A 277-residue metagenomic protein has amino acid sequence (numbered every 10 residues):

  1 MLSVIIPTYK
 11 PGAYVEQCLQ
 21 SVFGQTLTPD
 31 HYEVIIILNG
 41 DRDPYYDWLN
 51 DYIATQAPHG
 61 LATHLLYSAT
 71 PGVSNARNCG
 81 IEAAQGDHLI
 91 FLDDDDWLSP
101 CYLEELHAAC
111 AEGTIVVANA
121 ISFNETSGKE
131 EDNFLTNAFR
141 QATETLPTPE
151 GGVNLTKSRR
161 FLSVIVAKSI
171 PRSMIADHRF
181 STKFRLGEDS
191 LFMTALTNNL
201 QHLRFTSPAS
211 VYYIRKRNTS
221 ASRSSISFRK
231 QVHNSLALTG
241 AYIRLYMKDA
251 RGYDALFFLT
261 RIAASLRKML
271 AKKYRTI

Functional and structural regions predicted by a protein language model:
M1-S3, S21, E33, L191: Cell-envelope/extracellular polymer assembly enzymes that use nucleotide-activated donors
L2-Y14, C18, Q25, I37-N39: A conserved hydrophobic helix/loop-capping motif in glycosyltransferases and polysaccharide synthases
L19-Y67: Acidic donor-binding segment of Leloir-type glycosyltransferases
A57-A62, S99-M174: Flexible acidic/His/Gly-enriched loops in nucleotide-sugar-dependent glycosyltransferase catalytic domains
Y67-A84: Glycine-rich, basic loop-to-helix element that forms the pyrophosphate-binding segment of sugar-nucleotide handling
L89: Short aromatic/hydrophobic "clamp" motif used to bind/position activated sugar donors
L146-I226: Conserved nucleotide-sugar donor-binding catalytic segment
A209-R217, R223-Y253: Catalytic core of nucleotide-sugar-dependent glycosyltransferases
